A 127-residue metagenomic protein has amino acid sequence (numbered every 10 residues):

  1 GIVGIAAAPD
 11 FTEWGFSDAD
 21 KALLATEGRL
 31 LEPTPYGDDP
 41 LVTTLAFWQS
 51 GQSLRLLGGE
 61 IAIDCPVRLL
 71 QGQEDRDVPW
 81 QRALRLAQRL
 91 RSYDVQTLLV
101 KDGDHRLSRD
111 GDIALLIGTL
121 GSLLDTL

Functional and structural regions predicted by a protein language model:
G1-L99, D104-L123: The alpha/beta-hydrolase serine catalytic core
D125-L127: Alpha/beta-hydrolase-fold serine-hydrolase catalytic core, especially in secreted/extracellular enzymes
